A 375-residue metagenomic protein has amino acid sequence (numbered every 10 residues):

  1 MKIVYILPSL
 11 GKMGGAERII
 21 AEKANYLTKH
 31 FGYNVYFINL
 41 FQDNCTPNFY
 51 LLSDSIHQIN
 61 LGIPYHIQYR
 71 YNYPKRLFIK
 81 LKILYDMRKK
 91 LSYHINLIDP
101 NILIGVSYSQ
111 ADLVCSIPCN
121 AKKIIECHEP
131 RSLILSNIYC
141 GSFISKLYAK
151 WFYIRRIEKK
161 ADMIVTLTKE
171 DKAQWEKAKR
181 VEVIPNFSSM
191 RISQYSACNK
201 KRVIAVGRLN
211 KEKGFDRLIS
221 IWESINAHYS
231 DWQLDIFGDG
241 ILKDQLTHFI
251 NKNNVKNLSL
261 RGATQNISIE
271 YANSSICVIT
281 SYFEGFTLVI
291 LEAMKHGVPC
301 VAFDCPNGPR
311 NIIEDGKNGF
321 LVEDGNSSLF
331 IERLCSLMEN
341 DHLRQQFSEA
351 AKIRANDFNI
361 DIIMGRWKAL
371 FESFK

Functional and structural regions predicted by a protein language model:
Y5-M13, Y26, H30-F78: N-terminal strand-loop element at the rim of the active site of nucleotide-sugar-dependent glycosyltransferases
G14-E22, K201, A205-S224, I241-T247 (+1 more regions): A conserved mid-protein helix/loop that constitutes part of the nucleotide-sugar donor-binding site
K89-N96, F143-I164: Membrane-proximal helix-turn-helix segments that form the acceptor-binding/catalytic region of lipid-linked
G105-Q110, C127: Short His-centered aromatic/hydrophobic patch
L113-V114, W151-V181: A short, active-site helix/loop in glycosyltransferases that binds the activated sugar's phosphate group
A263, Y282: Aromatic "clamp/platform" in nucleotide-sugar-dependent glycosyltransferases that forms part of the donor/acceptor
P299-F303: Short hydrophobic beta-strand element within catalytic cores of glycosyltransferases and related nucleotide-activated
E314-G316, F320-S327, C335-D341, N356: Conserved acidic donor-binding segment of nucleotide-sugar-dependent glycosyltransferases
